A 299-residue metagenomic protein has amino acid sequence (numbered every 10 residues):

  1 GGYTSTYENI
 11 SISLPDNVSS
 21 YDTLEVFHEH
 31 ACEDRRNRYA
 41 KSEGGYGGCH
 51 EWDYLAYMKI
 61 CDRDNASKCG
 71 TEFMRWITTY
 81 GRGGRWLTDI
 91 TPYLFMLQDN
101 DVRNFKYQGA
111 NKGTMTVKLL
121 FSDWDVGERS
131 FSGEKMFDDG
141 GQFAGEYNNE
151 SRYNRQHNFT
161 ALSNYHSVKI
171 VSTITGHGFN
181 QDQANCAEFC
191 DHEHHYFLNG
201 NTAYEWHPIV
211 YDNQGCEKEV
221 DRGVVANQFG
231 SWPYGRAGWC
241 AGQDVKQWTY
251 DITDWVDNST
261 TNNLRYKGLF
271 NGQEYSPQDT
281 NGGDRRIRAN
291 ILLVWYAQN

Functional and structural regions predicted by a protein language model:
G1-N299: Extracellular/secretory-pathway and virion-surface proteins
